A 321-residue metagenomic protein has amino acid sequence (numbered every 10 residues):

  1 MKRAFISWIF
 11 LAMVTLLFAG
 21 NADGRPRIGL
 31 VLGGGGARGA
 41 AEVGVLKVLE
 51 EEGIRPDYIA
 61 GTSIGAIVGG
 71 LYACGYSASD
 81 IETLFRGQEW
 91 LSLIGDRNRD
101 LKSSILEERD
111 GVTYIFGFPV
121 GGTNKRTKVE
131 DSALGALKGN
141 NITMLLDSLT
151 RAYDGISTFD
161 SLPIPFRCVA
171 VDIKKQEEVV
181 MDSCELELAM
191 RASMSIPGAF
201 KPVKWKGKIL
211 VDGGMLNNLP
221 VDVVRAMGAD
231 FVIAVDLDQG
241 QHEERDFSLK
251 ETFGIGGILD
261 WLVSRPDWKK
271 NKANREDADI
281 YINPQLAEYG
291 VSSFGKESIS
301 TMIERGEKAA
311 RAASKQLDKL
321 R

Functional and structural regions predicted by a protein language model:
M1-S7: Positively charged n-region of N-terminal signal peptides that target proteins for export
S7-L17: Bacterial N-terminal signal peptides
G20-T62, G70-R321: Patatin-like phospholipase
